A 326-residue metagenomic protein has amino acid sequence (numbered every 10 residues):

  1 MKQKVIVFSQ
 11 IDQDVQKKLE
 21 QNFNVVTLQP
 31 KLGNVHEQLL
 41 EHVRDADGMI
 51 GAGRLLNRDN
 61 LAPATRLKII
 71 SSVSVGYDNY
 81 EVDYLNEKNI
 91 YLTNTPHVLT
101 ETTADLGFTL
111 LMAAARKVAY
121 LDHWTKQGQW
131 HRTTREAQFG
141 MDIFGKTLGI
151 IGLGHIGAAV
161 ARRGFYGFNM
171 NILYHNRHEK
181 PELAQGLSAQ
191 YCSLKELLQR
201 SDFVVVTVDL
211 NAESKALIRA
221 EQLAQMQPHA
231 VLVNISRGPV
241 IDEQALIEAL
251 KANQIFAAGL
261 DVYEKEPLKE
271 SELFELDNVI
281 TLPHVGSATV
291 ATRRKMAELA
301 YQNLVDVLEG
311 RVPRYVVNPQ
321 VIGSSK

Functional and structural regions predicted by a protein language model:
M1-T93, R219: An N-terminal-biased, well-structured beta-alpha scaffold segment characteristic of Rossmann-like dinucleotide-binding
L28-K31, V73-S74, I90-E101, L194-K195 (+2 more regions): Short beta->alpha connector loops at strand-helix junctions that form conserved, small/polar/Pro-enriched
N57-N60, H178-E272: Rossmann-like adenosine-cofactor binding region
L92-T93, H229-K326: Rossmann-like dinucleotide-binding domain for NAD(H)/NADP(H)
P96-T147, A159-R163, G167, V317: Phosphate-binding beta-alpha-beta segment of Rossmann-like dinucleotide-binding domains, i.e., the NAD(P)
I150-I151: Conserved N-terminal Rossmann-fold NAD(P)-binding element of oxidoreductases
I156: Hydrophobic/small residue at the entry helix of a nucleotide-binding pocket
Y166-A184: NAD(P)-binding Rossmann-fold cofactor-contacting core
